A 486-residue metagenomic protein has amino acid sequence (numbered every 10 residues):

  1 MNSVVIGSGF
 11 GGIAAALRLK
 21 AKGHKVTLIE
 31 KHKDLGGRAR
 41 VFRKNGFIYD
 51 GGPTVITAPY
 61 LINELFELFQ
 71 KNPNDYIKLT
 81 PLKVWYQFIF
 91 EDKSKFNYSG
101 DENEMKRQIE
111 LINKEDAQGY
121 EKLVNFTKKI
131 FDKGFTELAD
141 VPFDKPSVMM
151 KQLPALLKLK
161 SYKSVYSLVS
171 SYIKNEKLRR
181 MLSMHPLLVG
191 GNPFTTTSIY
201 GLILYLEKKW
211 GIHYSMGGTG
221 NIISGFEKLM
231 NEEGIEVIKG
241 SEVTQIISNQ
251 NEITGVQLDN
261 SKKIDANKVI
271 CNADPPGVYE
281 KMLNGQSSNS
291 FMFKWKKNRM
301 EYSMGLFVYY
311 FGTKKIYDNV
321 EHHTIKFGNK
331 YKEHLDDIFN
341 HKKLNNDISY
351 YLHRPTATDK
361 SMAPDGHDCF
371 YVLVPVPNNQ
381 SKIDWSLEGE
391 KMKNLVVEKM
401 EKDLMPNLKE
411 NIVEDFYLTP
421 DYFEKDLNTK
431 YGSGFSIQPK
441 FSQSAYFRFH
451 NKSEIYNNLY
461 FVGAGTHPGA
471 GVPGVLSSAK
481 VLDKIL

Functional and structural regions predicted by a protein language model:
M1-K129: N-terminal glycine-rich phosphate/pyrophosphate-binding loop and immediately adjacent elements
P53, A464-L486: A conserved FAD-binding loop/helix module that cradles the flavin
E91-T195: Rossmann-like flavin
P154-V165, E207-K228, D384-M392: Short beta-strand to alpha-helix junction loop
N175-V189, D347-H353, P406-P468: A glycine-rich dinucleotide-binding beta-alpha-beta segment and adjacent secondary-structure elements that constitute
L202-I253: Helical element adjacent to the flavin cofactor pocket in flavoenzyme catalytic cores
T244-P364: Mid-domain catalytic core of redox enzymes that form a hydrophobic substrate pocket/lid adjacent to a catalytic redox
K314-E424: C-terminal segments that line or cap access tunnels to active or ligand-binding sites in enzymes and enzyme-associated
